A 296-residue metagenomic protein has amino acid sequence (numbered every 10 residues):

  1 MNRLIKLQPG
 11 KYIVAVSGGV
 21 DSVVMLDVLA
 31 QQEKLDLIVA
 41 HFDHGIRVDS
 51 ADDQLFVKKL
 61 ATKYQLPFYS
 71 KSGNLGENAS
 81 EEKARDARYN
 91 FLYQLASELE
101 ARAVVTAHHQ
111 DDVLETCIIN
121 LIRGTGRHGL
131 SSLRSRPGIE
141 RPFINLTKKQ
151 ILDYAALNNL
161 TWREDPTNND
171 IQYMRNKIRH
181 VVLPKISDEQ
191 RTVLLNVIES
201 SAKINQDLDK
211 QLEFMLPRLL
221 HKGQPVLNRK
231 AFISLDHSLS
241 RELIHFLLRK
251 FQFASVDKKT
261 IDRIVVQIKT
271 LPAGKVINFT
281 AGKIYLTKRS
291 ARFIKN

Functional and structural regions predicted by a protein language model:
M1-N120, K149, L157: ATP-dependent adenylation/nucleotidyltransferase module used to activate substrates
M1-V20, D36-I38, H44, G73-L75 (+4 more regions): AMP-forming adenylation/ATP pyrophosphatase catalytic core
V20-D21, H109, G126-H128, V276: Gly/Ser/Thr-rich beta-alpha loop segments that engage phosphate groups in nucleotides
I46-R47, E81-E82, E140-R141, N168 (+2 more regions): A generic secondary-structure micro-motif detector that highlights 1-2 residue hydrophobic/ambivalent hotspots embedded
E81, R191, K258-I261: Short, structured helix-loop boundary elements
D111-V256: Flexible helical/loop "lid" subdomain adjacent to adenine-nucleotide binding pockets
